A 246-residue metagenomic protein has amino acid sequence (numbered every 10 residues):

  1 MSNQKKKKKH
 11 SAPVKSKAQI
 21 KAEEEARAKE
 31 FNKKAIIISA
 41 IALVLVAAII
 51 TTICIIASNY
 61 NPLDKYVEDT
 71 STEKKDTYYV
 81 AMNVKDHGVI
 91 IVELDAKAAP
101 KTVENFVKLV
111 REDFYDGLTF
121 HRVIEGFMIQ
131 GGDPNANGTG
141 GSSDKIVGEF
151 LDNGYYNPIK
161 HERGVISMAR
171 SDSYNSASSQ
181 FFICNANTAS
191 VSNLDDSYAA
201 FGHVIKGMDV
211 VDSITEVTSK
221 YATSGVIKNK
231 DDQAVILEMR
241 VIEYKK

Functional and structural regions predicted by a protein language model:
S2-K246: Cyclophilin-like peptidyl-prolyl cis-trans isomerases
